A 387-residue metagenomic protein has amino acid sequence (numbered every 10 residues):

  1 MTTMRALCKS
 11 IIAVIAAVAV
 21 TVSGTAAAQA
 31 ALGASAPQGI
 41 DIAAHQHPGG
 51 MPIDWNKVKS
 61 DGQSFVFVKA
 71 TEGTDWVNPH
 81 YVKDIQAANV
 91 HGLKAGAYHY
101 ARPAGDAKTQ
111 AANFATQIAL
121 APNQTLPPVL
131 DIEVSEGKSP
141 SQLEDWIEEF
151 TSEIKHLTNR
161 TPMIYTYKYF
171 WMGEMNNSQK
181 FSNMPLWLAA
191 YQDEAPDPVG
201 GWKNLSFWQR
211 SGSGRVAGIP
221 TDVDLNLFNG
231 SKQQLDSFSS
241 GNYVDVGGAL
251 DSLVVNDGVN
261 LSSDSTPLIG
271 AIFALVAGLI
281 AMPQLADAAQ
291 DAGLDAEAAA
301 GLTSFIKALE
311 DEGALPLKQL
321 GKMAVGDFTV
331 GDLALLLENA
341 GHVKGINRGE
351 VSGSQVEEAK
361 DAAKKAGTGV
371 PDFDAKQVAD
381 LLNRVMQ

Functional and structural regions predicted by a protein language model:
M1-A30: Secretory targeting and sorting signals
V20, T25, T116, S182-N183: Short alpha-helix boundary/capping motifs
A31-I53, K57-S64, V68-L157: Substrate-binding cleft of extracellular glycoside hydrolase catalytic domains
A31-Q46, K180-L294: Functionally critical loop-and-helix segments that line ligand-binding/catalytic clefts of soluble enzyme domains
T74-D75, A104, W171, A195 (+1 more regions): Flexible, glycine-rich phosphate/dinucleotide-binding loops and adjacent beta-alpha linkers at cofactor/substrate
A112-P122, S141-S152, F170-K180, N204-T221: Short secondary-structure transition/capping segments
P127-G201: Catalytic domains of cell-wall/extracellular-matrix polysaccharide-remodeling enzymes, centered on de-N-acetylation
N256-Q387: Extended non-globular C-terminal regions
